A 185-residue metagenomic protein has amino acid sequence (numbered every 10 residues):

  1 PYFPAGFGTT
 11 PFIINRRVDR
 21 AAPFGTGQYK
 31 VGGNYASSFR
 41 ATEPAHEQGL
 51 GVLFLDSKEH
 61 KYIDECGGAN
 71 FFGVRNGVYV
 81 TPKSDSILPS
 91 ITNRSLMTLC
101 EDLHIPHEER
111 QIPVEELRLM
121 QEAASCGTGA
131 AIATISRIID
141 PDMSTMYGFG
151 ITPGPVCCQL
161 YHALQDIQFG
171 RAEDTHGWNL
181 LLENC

Functional and structural regions predicted by a protein language model:
P1-C185: Helix-start/capping segments and mature chain N-termini
